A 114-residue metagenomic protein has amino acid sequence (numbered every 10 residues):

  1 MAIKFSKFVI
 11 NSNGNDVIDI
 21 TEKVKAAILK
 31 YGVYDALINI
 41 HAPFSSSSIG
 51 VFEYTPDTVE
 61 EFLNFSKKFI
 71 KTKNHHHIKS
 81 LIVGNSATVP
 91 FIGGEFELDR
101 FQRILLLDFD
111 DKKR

Functional and structural regions predicted by a protein language model:
M1-R114: Active-site histidine-anchored catalytic micro-motif
